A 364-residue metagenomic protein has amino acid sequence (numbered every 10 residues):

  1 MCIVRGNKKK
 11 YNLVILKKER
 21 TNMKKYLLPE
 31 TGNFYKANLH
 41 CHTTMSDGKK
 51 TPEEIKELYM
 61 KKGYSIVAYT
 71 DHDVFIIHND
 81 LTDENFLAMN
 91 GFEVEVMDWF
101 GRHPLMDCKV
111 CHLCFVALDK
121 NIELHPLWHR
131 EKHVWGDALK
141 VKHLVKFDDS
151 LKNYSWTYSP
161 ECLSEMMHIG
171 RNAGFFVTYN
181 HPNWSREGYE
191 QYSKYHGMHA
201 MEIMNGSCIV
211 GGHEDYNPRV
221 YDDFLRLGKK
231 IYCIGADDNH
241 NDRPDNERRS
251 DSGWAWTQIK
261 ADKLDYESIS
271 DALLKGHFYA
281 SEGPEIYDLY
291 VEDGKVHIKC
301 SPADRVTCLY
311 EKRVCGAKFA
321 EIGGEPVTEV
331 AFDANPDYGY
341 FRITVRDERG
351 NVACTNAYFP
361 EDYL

Functional and structural regions predicted by a protein language model:
I3-N22: Short, Lys/Arg-enriched N-terminal segments with co-localized hydrophobic residues within the first ~10-30 amino acids
K18, N22-E30, G228-Y232, D237-L364: C-terminal functional module detector
K24-F176, N180, E187-Y189, K194-H196 (+3 more regions): A metal-dependent hydrolase metal-coordination microenvironment
H40, D71, A88, M201 (+3 more regions): Conserved, mostly hydrophobic/aromatic
H181-N183, D237: Short, well-ordered beta-to-alpha junction loops that form the rim of enzyme active sites and present histidine/acidic
Q191-G211, S252-S268: Structural recognition of alpha->loop->beta junctions
E202-C208, L225-G228, H277: Short, well-ordered alpha-helical segments in soluble proteins
H213-A236: Glycoside hydrolase catalytic-domain groove-lining segments
